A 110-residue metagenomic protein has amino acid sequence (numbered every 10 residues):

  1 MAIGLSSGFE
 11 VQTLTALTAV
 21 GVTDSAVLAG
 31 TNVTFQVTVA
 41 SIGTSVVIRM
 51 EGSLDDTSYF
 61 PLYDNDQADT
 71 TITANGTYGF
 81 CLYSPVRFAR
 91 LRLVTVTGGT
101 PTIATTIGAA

Functional and structural regions predicted by a protein language model:
M1-L14, I103-A110: Short, intrinsically disordered N-terminal pre-domain segments
E10-G30, S41-V46, D69-Y78, V96-T102: Surface-exposed ligand/attachment interfaces on beta-rich extracellular proteins
G30-V37, Y83-T100: Noncatalytic modules at the cell exterior or secretory-pathway interfaces, chiefly beta-strand-rich lectin/adhesion
S41-I42, D56-T57, A110: PLP-dependent class I/II
E51-S53: Conserved Ser/Thr-centered positions that define the repeating blades of beta-propeller domains
D55-D66: Tryptophan-centered short beta-strand motifs
D66, G76-F80, P85-A89: Beta-strand-rich solenoidal segments
Y78-Y83, P101, A109-A110: Extracellular, repeat-based ectodomains that mediate carbohydrate processing or recognition
